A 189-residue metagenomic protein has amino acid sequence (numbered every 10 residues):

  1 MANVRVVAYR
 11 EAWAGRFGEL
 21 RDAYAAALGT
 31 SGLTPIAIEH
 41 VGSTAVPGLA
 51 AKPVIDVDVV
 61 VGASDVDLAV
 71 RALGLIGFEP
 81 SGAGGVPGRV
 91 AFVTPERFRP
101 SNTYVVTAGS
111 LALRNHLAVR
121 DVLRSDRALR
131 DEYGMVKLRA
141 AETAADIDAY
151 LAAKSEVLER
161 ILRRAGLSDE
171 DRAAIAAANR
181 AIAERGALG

Functional and structural regions predicted by a protein language model:
M1-E39: Helical scaffold of the NTase/Pol beta-like nucleotidyltransferase catalytic core
R5-W13, D58, A118-L123: Short histidine-centered catalytic/ligand-binding loop motif
A23-L68: Active-site nucleotide-donor binding segment shared across nucleotidyl transfer reactions
S31-I38, G74-V86: Short secondary-structure junctions
A63-V66, R71, E79-G82: Short loop/hinge segments at the start of secondary-structure elements
E79-L111: Conserved catalytic core of two-metal-ion nucleotidyltransferases
V105, L111-G189: Catalytic cores of NTP-dependent nucleotidyl/adenyl transfer enzymes across multiple folds
